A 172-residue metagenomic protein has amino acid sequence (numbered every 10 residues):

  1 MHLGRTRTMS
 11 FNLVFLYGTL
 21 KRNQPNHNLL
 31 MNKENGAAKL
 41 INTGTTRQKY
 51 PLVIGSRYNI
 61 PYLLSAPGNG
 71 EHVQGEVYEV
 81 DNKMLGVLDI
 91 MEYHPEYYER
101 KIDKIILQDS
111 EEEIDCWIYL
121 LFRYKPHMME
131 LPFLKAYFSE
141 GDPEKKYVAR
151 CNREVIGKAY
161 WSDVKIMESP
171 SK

Functional and structural regions predicted by a protein language model:
H2-K172: Glycine-aromatic micro-motifs
